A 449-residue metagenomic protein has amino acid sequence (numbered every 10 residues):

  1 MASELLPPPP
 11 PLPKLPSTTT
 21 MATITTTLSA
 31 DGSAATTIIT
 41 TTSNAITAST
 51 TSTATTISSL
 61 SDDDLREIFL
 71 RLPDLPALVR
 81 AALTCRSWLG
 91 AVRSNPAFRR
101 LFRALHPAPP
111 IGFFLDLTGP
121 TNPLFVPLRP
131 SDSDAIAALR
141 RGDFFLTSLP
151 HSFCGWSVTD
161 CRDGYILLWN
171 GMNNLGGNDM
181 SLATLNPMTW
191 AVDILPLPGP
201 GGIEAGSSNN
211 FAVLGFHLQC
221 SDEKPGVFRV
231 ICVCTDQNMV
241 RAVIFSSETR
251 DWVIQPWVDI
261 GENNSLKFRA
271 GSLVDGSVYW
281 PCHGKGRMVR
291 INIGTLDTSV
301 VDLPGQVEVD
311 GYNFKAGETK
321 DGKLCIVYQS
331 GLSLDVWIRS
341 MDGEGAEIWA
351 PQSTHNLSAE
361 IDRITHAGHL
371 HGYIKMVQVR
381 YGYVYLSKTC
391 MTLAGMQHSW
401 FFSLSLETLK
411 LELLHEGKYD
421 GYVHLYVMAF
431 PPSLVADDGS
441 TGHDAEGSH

Functional and structural regions predicted by a protein language model:
M1-H449: N-terminal entry/capping and adjacent linker segments that precede and initiate structured domains
